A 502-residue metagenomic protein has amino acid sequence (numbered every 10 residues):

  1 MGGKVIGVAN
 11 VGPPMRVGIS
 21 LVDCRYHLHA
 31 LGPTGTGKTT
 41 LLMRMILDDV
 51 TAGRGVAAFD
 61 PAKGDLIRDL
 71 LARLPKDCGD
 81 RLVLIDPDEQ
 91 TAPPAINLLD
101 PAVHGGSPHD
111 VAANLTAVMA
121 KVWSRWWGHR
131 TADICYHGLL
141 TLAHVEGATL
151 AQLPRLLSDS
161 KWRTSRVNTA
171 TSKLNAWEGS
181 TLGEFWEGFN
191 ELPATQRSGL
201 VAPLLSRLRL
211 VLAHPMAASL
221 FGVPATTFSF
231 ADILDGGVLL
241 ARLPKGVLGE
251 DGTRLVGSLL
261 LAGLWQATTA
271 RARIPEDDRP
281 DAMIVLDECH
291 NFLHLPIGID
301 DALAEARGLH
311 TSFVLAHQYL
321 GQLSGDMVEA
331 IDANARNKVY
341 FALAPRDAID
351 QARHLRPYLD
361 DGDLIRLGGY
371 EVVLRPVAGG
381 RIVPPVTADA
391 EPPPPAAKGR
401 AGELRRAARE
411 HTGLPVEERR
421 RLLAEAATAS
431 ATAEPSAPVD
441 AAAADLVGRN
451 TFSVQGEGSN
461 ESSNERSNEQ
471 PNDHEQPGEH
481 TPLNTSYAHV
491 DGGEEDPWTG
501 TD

Functional and structural regions predicted by a protein language model:
M1-G7, K161-T169, G199-P203, V238 (+2 more regions): Conserved P-loop NTPase motor module
K4-P14, L31-T36, L41-T311, L364-G368 (+6 more regions): P-loop NTPase motor domains
L66, Q322-A330: Short, glycine/polar-rich helix-capping loops at beta-to-alpha or helix-loop-helix junctions that flank or form
D86, K338-R346: Conserved AAA+ ATPase "SRH/arginine-finger" region at the nucleotide-binding site
A316-Q322: Conserved H-loop
M327-Y340: A short helix-turn-beta junction within AAA+ P-loop NTPase domains corresponding to the substrate/partner-engaging
L343-I349, R356-L359: Conserved phosphate-handling catalytic cores of large alpha/beta enzymes
